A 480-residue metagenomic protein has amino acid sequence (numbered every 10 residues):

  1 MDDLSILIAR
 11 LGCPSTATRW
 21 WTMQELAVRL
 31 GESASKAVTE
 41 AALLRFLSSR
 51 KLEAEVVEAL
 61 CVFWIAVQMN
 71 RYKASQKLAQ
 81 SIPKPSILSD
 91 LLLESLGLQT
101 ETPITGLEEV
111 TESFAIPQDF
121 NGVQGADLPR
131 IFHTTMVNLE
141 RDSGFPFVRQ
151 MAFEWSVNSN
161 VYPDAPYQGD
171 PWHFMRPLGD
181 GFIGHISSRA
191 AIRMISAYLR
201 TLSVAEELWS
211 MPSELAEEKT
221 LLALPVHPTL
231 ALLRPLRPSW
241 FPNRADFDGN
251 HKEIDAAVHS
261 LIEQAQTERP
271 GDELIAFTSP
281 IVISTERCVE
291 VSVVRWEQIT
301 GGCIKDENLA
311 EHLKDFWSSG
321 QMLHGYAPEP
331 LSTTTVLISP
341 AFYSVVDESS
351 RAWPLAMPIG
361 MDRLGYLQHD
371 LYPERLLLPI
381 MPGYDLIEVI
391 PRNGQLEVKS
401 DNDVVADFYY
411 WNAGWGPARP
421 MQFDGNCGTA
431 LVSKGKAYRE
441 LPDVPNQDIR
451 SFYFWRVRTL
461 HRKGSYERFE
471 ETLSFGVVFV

Functional and structural regions predicted by a protein language model:
M1, T18-V28, L60-W64: Boundary/linker elements of alpha-helical solenoid repeat scaffolds
M1, V57-V480: Long internal repeat-built scaffold domains in very large eukaryotic proteins
D3-G12, E40-K51, K77-P85: Alpha-solenoid HEAT/Armadillo-like helical repeat scaffolds in large eukaryotic proteins
P14-S15, F479: Short, flexible loop/turn elements at secondary-structure junctions
T16-A17, S49-V57: Alpha-helix N-cap/helix-start positions at coil->helix boundaries
T18, L47-S49, W455-V457: Short, intrinsically disordered low-complexity segments
G31-S33, M69: Alpha-solenoid helical repeat scaffolds
K36: Basic, glycine-/proline-tolerant helical and adjacent loop/strand elements that line or dock onto nucleic-acid
